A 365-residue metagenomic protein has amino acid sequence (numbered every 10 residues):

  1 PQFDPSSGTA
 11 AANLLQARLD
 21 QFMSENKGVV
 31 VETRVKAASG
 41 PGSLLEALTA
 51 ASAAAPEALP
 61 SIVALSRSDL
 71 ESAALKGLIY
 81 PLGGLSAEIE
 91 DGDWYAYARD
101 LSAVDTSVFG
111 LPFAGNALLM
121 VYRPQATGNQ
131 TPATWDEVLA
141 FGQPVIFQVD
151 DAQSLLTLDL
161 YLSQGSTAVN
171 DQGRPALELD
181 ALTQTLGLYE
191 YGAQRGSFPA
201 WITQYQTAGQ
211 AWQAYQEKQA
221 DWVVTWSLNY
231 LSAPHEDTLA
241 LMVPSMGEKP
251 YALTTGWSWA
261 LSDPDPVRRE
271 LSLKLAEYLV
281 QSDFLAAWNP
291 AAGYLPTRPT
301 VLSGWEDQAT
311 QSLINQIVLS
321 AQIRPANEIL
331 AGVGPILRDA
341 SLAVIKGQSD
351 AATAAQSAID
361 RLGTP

Functional and structural regions predicted by a protein language model:
P1-D69, T364-P365: Conserved N-terminal structural module of periplasmic/extracytoplasmic solute-binding proteins
G42-L59, K76, L139-F141, A208-V223 (+2 more regions): Short helices/loops that flank or line small-molecule/ion binding pockets
L65-L119, Q130, A240-L241: Hinge/lid segment of periplasmic solute-binding proteins
L70-S72, Q216, V224-D237: A ligand-binding cleft/hinge motif common to bilobed small-molecule-binding domains
F109-A114, L118, D136-Q184, A220: Extracytoplasmic/periplasmic solute-binding protein
G173-Y205: Glycine-centered hinge/linker elements that transmit conformational signals in sensory and ligand-binding systems
A233-Y294: Extracytoplasmic/periplasmic substrate-recognition and gating elements
Q316-P365: Conserved C-terminal helix/tail region of periplasmic/extracytoplasmic solute-binding proteins
